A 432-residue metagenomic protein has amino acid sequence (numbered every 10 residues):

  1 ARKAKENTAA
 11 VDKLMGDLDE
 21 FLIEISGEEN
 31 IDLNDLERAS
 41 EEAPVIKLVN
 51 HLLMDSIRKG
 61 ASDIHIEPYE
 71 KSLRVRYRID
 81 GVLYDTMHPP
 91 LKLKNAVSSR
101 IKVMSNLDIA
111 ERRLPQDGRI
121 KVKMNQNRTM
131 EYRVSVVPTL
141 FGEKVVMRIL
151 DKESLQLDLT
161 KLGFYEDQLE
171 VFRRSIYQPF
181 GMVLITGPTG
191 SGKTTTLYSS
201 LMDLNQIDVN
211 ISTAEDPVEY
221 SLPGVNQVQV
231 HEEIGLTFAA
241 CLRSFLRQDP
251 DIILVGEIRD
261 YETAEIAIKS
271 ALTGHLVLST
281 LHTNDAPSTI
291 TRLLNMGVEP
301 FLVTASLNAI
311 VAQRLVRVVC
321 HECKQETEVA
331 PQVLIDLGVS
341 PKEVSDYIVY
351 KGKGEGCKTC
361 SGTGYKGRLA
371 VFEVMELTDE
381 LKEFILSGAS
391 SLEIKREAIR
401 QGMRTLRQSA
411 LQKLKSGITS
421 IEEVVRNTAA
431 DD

Functional and structural regions predicted by a protein language model:
A1-G142, L150-L155, L159-T160, E166-D167 (+3 more regions): N-terminal, intrinsically disordered, highly charged
T8-M15, E42-N50, L91-S98, K102 (+19 more regions): Amphipathic alpha-helical transducer elements in NTP-driven molecular machines
I66-P68, Y77-G81, V122-M124, V134-P138 (+11 more regions): Flexible glycine-/small-residue-rich
R173-V183, T194-V318: Switch/coupling sub-region of P-loop NTPases
V183-L184, G356: Short hydrophobic/aromatic beta-strand immediately N-terminal to the Walker A/P-loop
G190: Walker A (P-loop) phosphate-binding loop of P-loop NTPases
T283-T378: Cys/His-rich Zn2+-binding cysteine-cluster or related metal-binding knuckle/ribbon modules and their
P341-D432: NTP-binding/hydrolysis catalytic cores, primarily Walker-type P-loop NTPases
